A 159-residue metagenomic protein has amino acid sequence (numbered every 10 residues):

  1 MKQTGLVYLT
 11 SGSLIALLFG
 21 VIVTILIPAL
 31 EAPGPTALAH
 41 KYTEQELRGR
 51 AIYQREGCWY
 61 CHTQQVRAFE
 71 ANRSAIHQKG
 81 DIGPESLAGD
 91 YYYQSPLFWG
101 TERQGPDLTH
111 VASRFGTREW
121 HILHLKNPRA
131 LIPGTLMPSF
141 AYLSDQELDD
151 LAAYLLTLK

Functional and structural regions predicted by a protein language model:
M1-Y42, A152-K159: Post-cleavage N-terminal segment of exported redox proteins
I15-A16, H77-L123, P138-D149: Electron-transfer interface patches adjacent to heme c in soluble/periplasmic c-type cytochromes and di-/multiheme
A32-Q54, V66-N72: Electrostatic cytochrome c docking/interface patches
G49, R55-Q64, L151-L155: The canonical Cys-X-X-Cys-His
Y60-C61, L136-F140: Surface-exposed patches in mature extracellular/periplasmic domains of secreted proteins
T63-P84: Acidic helix-start/capping segments at beta-turn-to-alpha-helix junctions
N127-A130: Glycine-rich, acidic and aromatic/proline-enriched surface loops and short helix-turn segments that act as binding
